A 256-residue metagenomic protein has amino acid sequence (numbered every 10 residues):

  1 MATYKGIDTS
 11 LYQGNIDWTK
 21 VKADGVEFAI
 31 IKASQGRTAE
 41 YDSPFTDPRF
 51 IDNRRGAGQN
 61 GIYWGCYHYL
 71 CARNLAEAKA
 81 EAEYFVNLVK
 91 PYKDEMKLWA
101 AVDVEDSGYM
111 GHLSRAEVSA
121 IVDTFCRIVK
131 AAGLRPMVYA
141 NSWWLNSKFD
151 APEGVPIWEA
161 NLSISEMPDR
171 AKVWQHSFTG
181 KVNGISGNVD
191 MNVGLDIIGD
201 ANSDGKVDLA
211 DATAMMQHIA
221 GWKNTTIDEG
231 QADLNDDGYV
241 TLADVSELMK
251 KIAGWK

Functional and structural regions predicted by a protein language model:
M1-T124, K130-A132: Substrate-binding cleft of extracellular glycoside hydrolase catalytic domains
M1-T19, L145, D150-I197: Functionally critical loop-and-helix segments that line ligand-binding/catalytic clefts of soluble enzyme domains
G36, S107, W143-L145, I164: Short, solvent-exposed loop/turn segments at secondary-structure junctions
W64, R135-M137, I157: Hydrophobic anchor at the start of a short beta-strand that flanks the dinucleotide cofactor-binding loop
H68, A140, N161: Short beta-strand/turn micro-motifs composed of small residues that flank or help shape donor/cofactor-binding pockets
V129-S147: Aromatic-lined carbohydrate-recognition surfaces of secreted/lumenal glycan-active proteins
D196-K256: Cellulosome-associated attachment modules in secreted, modular CAZymes
